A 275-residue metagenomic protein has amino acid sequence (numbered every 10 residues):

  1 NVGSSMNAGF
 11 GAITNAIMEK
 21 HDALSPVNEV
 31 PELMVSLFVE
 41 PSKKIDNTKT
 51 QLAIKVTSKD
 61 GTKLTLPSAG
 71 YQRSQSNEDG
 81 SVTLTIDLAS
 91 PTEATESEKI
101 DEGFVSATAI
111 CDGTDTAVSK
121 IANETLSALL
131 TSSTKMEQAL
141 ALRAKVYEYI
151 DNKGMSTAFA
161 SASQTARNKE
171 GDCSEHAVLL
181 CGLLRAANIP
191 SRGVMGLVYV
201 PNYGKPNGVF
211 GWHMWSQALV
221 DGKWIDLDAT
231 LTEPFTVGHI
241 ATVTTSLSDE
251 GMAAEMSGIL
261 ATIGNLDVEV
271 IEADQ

Functional and structural regions predicted by a protein language model:
N1-V82, L88, L260-Q275: Acidic, serine/threonine-rich low-complexity disordered tracts
V2, A8-I17, A23, I189 (+1 more regions): Active-site rim recognition segments
T57-K59, G196-Y199: Generic short beta-strand segments
G61-T65, E93, T236, G251: Short, solvent-exposed loop/turn elements at domain surfaces
A89-G171, L179, S246-G251, G258-Q275: Secondary-structure boundary elements
S132-L140, A186-R192, D221-K223: Loop/turn elements at helix/coil->beta-strand transitions in domains of secreted/extracellular proteins
L142, V146, K169-V198, S216: Cysteine-centered nucleophilic/redox motifs
Q164-D172, V200-N207: Short, contiguous acidic/charged loop-to-helix segments that flank catalytic cores in large enzymes
